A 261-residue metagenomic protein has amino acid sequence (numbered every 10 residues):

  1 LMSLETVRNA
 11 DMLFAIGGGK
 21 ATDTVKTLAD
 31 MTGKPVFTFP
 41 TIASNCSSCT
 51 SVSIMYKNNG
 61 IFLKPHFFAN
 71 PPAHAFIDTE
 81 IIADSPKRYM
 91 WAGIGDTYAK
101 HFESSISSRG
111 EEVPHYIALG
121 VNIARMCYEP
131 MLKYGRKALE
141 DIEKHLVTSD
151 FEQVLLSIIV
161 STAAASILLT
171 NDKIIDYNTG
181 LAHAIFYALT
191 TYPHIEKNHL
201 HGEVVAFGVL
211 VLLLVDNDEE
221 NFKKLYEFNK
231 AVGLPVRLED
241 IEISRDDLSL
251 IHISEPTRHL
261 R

Functional and structural regions predicted by a protein language model:
L1-F37, K137-F151: N-terminal small/polar loop signature for handling phosphorylated ligands or for N-terminal nucleophile
V25, L225, I253: Aromatic/hydrophobic pocket-lining residues that form π-stacking "cages" and hydrophobic walls in ligand
T27-A124: A glycine/threonine-rich phosphate-anchoring loop and its flanking beta-alpha core in nucleotide/phosphate-binding
P114-E227: Active-site segments that bind and position negatively charged phosphate/pyrophosphate groups
I251-R261: Single conserved hydrophobic/aromatic residue that forms the stacking wall/gate of nucleotide- or nucleobase-binding
